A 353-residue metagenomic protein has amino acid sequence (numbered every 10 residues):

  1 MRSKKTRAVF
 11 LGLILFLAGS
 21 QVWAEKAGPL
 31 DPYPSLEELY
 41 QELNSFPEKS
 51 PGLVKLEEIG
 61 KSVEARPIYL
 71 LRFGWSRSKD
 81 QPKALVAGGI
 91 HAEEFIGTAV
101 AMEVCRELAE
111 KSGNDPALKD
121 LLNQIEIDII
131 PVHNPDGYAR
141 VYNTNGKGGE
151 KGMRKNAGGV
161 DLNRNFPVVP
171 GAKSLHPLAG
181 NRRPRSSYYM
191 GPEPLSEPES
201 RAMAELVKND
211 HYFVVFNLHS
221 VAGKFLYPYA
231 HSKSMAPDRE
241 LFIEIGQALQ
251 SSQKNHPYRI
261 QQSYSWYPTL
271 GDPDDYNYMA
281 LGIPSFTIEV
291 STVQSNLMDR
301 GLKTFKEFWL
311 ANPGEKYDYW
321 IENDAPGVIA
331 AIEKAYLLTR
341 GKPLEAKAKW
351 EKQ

Functional and structural regions predicted by a protein language model:
M1-F10: Bacterial N-terminal signal peptides that target proteins for export
F10-A18: Bacterial N-terminal signal peptides
W23-P67: Short glycine- and acidic-rich boundary segments immediately preceding or forming the N-terminal edge of structured
W23-Y33, H176-Q353: C-terminal accessory segments enriched in acidic
E37-N44, M102, R106, K119-D120 (+7 more regions): Solvent-exposed, polar/charged alpha-helical surfaces in well-ordered, non-transmembrane soluble domains, broadly
V54-G60, G113-L121, Y258-Q262: Surface-exposed patches in mature extracellular/periplasmic domains of secreted proteins
R66, S76-K83: Proline/glycine-enriched tight loop/beta-turn segments at coil->beta junctions that connect or precede beta-strands
D80-L85, F95-M235: Active-site/substrate-binding loop(s) of hydrolase catalytic cores
